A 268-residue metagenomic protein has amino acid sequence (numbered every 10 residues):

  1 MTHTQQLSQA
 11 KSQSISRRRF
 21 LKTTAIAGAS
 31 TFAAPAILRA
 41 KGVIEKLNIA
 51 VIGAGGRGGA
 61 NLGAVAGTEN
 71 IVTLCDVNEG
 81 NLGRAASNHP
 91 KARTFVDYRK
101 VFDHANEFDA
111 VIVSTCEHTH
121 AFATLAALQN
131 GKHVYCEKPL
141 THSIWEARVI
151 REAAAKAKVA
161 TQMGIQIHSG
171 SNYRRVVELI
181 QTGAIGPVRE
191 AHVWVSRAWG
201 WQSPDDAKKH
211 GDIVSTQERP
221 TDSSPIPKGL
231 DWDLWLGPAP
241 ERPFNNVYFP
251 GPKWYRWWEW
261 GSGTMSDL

Functional and structural regions predicted by a protein language model:
L7-A27: N-terminal secretory signal peptides and thylakoid transit peptides that target proteins across membranes
T23-H89, I167-G170: N-terminal Rossmann-like dinucleotide-binding module
G53, R57, A157-Q162, I167-L268: Predominantly a Rossmann-like dinucleotide-binding segment in NAD(P)-dependent oxidoreductases
A60-A64, R84-S87, F122-A126, E146-A147 (+3 more regions): Short, solvent-exposed loop/turn and secondary-structure capping segments
R93-D97: Conserved SAM-binding strand-loop segment of SAM-dependent methyltransferases
K100-N106: Short amphipathic alpha-helix with an adjacent loop that forms part of the alpha/beta core around
V111-I112: N-terminal Rossmann-like NAD(P) cofactor-binding module of classical short-chain dehydrogenase/reductase
C116-E117, A121-S169, V176, G183: Beta-strand-loop-alpha-helix segment that lines the small-molecule cofactor/substrate pocket of alpha/beta enzymes
